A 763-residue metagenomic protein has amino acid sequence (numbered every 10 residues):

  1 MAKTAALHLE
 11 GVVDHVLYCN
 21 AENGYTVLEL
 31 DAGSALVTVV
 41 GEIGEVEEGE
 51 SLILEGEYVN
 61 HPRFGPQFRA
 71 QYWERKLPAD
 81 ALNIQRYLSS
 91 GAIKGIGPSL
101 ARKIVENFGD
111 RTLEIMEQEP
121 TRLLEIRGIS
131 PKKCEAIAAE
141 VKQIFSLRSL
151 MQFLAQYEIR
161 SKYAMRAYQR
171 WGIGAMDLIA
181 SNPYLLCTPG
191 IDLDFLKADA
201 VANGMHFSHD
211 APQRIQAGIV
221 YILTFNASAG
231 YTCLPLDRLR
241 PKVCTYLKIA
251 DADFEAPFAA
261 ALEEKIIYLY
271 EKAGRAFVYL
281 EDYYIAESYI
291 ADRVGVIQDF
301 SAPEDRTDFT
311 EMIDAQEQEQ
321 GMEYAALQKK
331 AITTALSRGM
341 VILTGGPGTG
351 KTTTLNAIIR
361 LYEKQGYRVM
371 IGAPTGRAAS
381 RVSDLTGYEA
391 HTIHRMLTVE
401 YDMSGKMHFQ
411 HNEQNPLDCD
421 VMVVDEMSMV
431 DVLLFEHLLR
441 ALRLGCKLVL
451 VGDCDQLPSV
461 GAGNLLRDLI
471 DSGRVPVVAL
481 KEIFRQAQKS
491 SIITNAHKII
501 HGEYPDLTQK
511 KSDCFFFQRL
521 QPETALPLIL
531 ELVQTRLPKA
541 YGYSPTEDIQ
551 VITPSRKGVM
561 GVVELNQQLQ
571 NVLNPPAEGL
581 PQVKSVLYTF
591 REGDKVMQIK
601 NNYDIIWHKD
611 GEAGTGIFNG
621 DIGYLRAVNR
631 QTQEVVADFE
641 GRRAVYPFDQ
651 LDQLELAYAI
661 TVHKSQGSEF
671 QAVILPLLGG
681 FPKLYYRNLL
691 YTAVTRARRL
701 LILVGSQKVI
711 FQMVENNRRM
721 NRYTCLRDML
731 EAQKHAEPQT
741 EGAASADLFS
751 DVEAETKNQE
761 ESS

Functional and structural regions predicted by a protein language model:
A5-N20, G56, I622-R626: Structural detector for short beta-strands of small beta-barrel domains
C19-E29, Q631-V636: Short aromatic-glycine-enriched beta-strand elements
Y25-A32, T38-V39, E47-E57, P62-A276 (+4 more regions): Accessory alpha-helical DNA-binding modules that contact the DNA backbone or grooves
A273-V421, I470, R474-R485, I492-R519: ASCE P-loop NTPase motor cores of helicases and related translocases
K406-D420, D431, L439-C446, T546: Short basic/glycine-enriched coil/helix segment immediately N-terminal to the Walker B
E426, G452: Walker B catalytic acidic pair
C454-T615, Q733: Conserved helicase motor core of P-loop NTPases
N619-S763: C-terminal accessory regions
